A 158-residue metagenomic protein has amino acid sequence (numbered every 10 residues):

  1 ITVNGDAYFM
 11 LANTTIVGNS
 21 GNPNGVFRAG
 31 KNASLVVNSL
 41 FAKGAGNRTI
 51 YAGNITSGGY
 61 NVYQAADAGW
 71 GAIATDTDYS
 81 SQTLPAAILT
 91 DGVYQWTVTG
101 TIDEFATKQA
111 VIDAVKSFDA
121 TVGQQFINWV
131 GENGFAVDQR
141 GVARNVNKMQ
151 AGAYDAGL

Functional and structural regions predicted by a protein language model:
I1-W129, N133-R140, N145-K148, G157: Predominantly extracellular beta-rich ligand-binding scaffolds that present long acidic/polar faces for carbohydrate
A151-G152: Short, structured beta-strand segments at or near domain termini in extracellular proteins/domains
